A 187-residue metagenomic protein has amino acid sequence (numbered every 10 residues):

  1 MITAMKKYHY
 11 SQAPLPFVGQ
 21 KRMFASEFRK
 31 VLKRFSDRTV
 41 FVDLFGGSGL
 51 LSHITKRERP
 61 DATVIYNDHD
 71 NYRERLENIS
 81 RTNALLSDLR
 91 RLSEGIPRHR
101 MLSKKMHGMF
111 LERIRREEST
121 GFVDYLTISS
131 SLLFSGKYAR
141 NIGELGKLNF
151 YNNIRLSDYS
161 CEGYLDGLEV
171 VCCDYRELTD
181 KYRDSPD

Functional and structural regions predicted by a protein language model:
M1-V40, L50, R57, T127 (+1 more regions): S-adenosyl-L-methionine
V40-V42, D187: Structural motif
V42, I65-N67, V171: Hydrophobic/aromatic beta-strand patches that form the interior of the parallel beta-sheet core in alpha/beta enzyme
F45-G49: Class I SAM-dependent methyltransferase "Motif I" SAM/SAH-binding loop
H53-V64: Conserved hydrolase catalytic core segment
A62-D166: Class I S-adenosyl-L-methionine-dependent methyltransferase module
C173-L178: Conserved SAM/SAH-binding loop
K181-D187: A short acidic, Gly/Pro-enriched loop at the edge of an enzyme's catalytic core that lines a small-molecule cofactor
